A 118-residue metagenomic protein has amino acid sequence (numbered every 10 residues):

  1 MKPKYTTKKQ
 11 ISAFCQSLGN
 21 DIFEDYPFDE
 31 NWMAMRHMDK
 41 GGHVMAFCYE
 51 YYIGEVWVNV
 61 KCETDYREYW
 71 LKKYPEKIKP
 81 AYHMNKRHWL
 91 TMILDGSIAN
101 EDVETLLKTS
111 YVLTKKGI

Functional and structural regions predicted by a protein language model:
M1-I118: Charge-dense, helix-prone N-terminal extensions
